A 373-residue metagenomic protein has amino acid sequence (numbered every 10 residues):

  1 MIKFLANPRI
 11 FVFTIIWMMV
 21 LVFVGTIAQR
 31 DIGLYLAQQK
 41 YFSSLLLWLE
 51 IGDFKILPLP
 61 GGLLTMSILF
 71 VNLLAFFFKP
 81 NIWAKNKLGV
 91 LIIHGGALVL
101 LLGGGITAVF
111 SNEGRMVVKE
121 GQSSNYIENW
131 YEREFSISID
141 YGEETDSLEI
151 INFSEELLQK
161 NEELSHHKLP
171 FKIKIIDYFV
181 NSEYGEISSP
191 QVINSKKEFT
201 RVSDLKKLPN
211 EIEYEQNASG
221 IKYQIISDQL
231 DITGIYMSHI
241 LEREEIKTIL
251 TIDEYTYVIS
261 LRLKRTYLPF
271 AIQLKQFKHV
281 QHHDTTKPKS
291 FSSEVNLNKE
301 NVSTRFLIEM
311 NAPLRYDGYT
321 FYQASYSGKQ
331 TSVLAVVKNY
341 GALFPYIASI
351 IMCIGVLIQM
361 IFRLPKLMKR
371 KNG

Functional and structural regions predicted by a protein language model:
M1-M19, G89-A97: Alpha-helical transmembrane segments and their helix-start/interface "positive-inside/aromatic belt" motifs in integral
L5-F13, L36-L47, T286-S303: Hydrophobic alpha-helical transmembrane segments
F13-I82: Membrane-embedded alpha-helical segments of integral membrane proteins
T14-W17, G103, Q323-S327, G355: Short hydrophobic alpha-helical segments that form membrane-spanning helices or hydrophobic packing faces of helical
R30-L57, V109-N125, A324-V337: Membrane-interface interhelical loops and short amphipathic "cap" helices that link adjacent transmembrane segments
L57-S147, V337-R370: Internal alpha-helical transmembrane segments
G114-N339: Soluble non-transmembrane domains of integral membrane proteins
